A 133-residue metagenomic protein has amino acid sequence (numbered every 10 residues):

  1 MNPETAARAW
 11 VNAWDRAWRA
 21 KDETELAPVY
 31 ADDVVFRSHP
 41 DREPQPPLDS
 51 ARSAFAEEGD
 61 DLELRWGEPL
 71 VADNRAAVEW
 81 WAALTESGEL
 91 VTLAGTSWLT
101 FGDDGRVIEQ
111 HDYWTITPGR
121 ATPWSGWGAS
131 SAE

Functional and structural regions predicted by a protein language model:
M1-N2, W124: A detector for short, charged/polar N-terminal pre-domain segments
P3-E4, R16, E23-R75: A solvent-exposed, acidic/Ser-Thr-rich amphipathic alpha-helical stretch
T5-A9: Alpha-helix N-cap/N′ positions at the starts of helices
V11-R19: Regular secondary-structure segments
A20-E23, E89: Alpha-helix boundary/capping and short turn/kink residues
R52-E133: A beta-strand edge to alpha-helix "cap/lid" segment located at domain peripheries
